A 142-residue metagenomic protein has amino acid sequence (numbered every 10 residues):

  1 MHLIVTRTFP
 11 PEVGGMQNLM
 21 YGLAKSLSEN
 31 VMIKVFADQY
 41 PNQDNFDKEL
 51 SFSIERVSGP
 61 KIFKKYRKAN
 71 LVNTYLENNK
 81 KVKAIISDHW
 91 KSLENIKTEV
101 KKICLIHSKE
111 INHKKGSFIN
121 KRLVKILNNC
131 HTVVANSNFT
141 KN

Functional and structural regions predicted by a protein language model:
M1-L3: Extreme N-terminal starter segment of soluble prokaryotic enzymes
T6-V13, L19-F63: N-terminal strand-loop element at the rim of the active site of nucleotide-sugar-dependent glycosyltransferases
N30-V31, S51, V82, E99-V100 (+1 more regions): Short, well-ordered alpha-helix to beta-strand connector turns
P41-F46, E94-N95, K141-N142: Short, charged/polar "capping" segments at the starts of alpha-helices and the immediately preceding loops
Y66-R67, V100-K101, S108-N129: Nucleotide-sugar donor phosphate/pyrophosphate-binding loop at the beta->alpha transition of glycosyltransferases
N70-K81: Short, well-structured alpha-helical segments in soluble
I86-S92: Short His-centered aromatic/hydrophobic patch
C130-N142: A short, active-site helix/loop in glycosyltransferases that binds the activated sugar's phosphate group
